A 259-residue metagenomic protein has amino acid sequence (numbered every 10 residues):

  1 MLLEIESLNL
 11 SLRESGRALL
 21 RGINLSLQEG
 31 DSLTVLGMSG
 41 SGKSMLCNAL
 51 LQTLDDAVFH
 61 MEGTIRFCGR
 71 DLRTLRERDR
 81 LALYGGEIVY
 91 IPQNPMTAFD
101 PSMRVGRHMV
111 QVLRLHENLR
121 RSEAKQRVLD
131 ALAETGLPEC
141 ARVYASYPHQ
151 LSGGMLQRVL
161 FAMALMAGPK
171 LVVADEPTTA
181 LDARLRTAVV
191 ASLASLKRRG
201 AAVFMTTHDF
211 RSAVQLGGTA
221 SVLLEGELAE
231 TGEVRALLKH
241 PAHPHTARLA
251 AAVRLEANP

Functional and structural regions predicted by a protein language model:
D56, I88-I91, L224-E225, A236-P259: C-terminal boundary and immediately downstream tail of ABC-type ATPase nucleotide-binding domains
F59-D71: Conserved ABC transporter NBD signature motif
M166-K170: A short, proline-enriched helix->beta-strand linker immediately N-terminal to the Walker B motif in ABC-type P-loop
V172-D175: Catalytic Walker B motif of ABC-type/P-loop ATPase nucleotide-binding domains
T207-H208: H-loop/switch region of ABC-family ATPase nucleotide-binding domains
A213-Q215: A short, surface-exposed alpha-helical micro-motif characterized by mixed small hydrophobic and charged/polar residues
T231-G232: ABC ATPase "signature
